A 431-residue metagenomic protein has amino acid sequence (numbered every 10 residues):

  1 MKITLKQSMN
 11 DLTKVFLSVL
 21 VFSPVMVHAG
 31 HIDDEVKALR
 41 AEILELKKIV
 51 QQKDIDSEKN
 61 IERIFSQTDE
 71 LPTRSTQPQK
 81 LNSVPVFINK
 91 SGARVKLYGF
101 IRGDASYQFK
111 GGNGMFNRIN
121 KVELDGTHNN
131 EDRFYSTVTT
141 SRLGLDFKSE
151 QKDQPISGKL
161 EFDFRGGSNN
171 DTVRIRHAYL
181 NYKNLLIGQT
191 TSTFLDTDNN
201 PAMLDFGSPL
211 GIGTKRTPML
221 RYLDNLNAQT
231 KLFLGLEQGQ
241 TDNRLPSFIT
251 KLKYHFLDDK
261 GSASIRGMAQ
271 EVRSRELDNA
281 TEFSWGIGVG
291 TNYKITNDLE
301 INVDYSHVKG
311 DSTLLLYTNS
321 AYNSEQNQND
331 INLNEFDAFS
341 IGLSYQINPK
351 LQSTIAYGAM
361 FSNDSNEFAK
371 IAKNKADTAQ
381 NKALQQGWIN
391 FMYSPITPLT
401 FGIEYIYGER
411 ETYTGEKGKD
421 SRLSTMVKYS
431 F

Functional and structural regions predicted by a protein language model:
K2-H28: Gram-negative bacterial Sec-dependent N-terminal signal peptides
A29-F109: N-terminal periplasmic/intermembrane-space "pro-region" immediately following the signal or transit peptide
V86-D259, N292-I295, N302, H307: Outer membrane beta-barrel
Q108, E150, D163-N169, S192-D196 (+9 more regions): Sequence/structural signature of outer-membrane beta-barrel proteins
G114-N120, H177, Y317-S324, K370-A376 (+1 more regions): Flexible, surface-exposed loop regions and adjacent strand-edge segments of Gram-negative outer-membrane beta-barrel
T139-L143, R176-A178, R216-L220, P246-T250 (+5 more regions): Hydrophobic, lipid-facing positions within transmembrane beta-strands of outer-membrane proteins
T250-N381, Q385: Detector for outer-membrane/organellar transmembrane beta-barrel domains, recognizing the amphipathic beta-strand
Y393-L399, G418-F431: Outer-membrane beta-barrel "beta-signal"
